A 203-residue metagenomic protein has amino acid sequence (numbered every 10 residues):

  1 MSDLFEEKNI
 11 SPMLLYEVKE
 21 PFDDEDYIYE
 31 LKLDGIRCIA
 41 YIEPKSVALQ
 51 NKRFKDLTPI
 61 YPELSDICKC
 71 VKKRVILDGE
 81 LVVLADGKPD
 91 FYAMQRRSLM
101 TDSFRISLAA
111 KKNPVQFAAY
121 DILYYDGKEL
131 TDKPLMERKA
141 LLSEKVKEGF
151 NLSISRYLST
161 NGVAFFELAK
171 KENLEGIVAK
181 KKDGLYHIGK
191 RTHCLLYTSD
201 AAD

Functional and structural regions predicted by a protein language model:
M1-S199: Catalytic cores of nucleic-acid ligases and guanylyltransferases
A201-D203: Positively charged, low-complexity/disordered segments
